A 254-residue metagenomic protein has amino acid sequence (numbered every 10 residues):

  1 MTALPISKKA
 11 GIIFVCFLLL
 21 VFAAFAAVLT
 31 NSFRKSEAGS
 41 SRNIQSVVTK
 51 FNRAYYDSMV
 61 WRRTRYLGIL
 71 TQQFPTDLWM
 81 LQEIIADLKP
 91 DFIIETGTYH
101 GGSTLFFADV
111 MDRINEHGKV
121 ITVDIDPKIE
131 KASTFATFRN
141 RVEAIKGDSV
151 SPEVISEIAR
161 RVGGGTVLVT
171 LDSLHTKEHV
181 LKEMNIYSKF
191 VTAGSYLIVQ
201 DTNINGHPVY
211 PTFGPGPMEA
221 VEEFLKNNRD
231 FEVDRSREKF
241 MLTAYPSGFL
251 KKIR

Functional and structural regions predicted by a protein language model:
M1-L4, T30-S32: Short, aromatic- and cysteine-enriched interfacial helices/patches that mediate contacts at lipid membranes
T2-L18: N-terminal Sec-pathway targeting helices
K9, S41, K251-K252: A general lysine-centric signal
L18, F22, E37-I44, G147 (+1 more regions): Intrinsic-disorder-associated interaction segments
A23-E37: Membrane-interface motif at the C-terminal end of an N-terminal transmembrane signal
R34-W79: Mobile, glycine- and charge-enriched loop segments and immediately flanking short secondary-structure elements within
T64-Q72, T76-R254: S-adenosylmethionine/decaboxylated-SAM
